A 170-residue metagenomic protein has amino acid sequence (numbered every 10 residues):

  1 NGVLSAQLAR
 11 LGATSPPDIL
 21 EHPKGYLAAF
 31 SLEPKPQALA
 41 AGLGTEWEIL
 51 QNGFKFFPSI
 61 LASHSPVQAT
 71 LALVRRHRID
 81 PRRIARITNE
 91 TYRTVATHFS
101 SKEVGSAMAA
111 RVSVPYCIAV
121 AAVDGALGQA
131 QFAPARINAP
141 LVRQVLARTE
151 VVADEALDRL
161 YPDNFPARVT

Functional and structural regions predicted by a protein language model:
N1-L4: Phosphate/pyrophosphate-binding betaalpha-module
Q7-T170: Terminal-appendage/accessory-domain detector
